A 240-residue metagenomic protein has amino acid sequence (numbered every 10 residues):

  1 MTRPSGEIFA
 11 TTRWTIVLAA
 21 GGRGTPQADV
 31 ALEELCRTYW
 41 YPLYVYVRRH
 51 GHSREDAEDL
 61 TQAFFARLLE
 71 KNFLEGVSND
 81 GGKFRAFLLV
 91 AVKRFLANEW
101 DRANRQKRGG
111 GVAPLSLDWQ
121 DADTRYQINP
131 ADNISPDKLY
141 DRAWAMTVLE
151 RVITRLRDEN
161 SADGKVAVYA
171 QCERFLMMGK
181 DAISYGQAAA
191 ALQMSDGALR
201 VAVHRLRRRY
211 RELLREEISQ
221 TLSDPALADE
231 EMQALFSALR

Functional and structural regions predicted by a protein language model:
M1-R240: Intrinsic, short, N-terminal disordered tails of RNA polymerase sigma-factor systems
